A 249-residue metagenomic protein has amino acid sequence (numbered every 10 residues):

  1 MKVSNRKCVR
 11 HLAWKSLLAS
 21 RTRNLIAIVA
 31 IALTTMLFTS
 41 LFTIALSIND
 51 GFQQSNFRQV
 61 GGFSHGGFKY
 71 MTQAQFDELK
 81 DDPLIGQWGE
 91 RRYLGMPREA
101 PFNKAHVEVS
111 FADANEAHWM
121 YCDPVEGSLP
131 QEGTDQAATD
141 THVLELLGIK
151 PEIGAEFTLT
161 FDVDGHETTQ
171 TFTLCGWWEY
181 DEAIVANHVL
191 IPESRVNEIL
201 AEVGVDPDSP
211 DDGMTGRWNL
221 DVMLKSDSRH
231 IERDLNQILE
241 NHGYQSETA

Functional and structural regions predicted by a protein language model:
M1-F38: N-terminal Sec/SRP start-transfer signal
T39, T43-S47: Transmembrane alpha-helix boundary/anchor motif
L46-A249: Basic-flanked hydrophobic alpha-helices used for secretion and membrane insertion
